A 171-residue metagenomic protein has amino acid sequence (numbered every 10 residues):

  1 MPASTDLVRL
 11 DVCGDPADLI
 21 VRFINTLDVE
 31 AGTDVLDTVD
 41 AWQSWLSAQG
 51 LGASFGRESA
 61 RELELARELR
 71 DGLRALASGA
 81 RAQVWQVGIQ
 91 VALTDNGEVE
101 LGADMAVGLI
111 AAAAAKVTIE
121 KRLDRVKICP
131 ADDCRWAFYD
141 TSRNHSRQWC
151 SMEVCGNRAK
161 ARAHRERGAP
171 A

Functional and structural regions predicted by a protein language model:
M1-I128, D132-Y139, A171: Short helix-coil boundary/hinge micro-motifs
F23, S142, E153: Solvent-exposed, flexible loop/coil residues
V126-A131, R147, M152, R158: Residues immediately within or flanking Cys/His clusters that coordinate Zn2+ in small zinc-binding modules
D140-R147: Short linker/helix segments within small regulatory modules
E153-A169: Basic DNA-binding region of bZIP-type proteins
